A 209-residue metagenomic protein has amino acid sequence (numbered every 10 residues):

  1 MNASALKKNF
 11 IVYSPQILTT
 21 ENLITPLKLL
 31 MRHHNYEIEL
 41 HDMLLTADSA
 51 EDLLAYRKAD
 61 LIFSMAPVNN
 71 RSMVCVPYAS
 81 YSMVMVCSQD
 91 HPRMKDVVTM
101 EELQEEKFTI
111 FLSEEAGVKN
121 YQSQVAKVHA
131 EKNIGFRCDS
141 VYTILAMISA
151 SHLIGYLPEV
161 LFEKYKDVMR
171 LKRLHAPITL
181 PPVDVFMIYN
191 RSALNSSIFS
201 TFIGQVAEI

Functional and structural regions predicted by a protein language model:
S4, N70-L112, F199: Flexible hinge/capping segments at coil-to-helix
K7-N69: Central regulatory/effector-binding core of bacterial HTH transcription factors
N9-S14, I62, V86, T109 (+2 more regions): Short, well-ordered beta-strand segments
N22, R93, E106-H129, N195-F199: Secondary-structure junction motif
T46, A55-K58, E114-G117, Q122-K172: Hydrophobic hinge/microswitch elements
N70-V76, Y81, T143-R191: Beta-alpha-beta core module
V86-P92, D184-N195: A bilobed periplasmic-binding-protein/Venus flytrap-type ligand-binding module shared by bacterial periplasmic
E101, I188-I209: Extended ligand-binding regions for polar small-molecule ligands
